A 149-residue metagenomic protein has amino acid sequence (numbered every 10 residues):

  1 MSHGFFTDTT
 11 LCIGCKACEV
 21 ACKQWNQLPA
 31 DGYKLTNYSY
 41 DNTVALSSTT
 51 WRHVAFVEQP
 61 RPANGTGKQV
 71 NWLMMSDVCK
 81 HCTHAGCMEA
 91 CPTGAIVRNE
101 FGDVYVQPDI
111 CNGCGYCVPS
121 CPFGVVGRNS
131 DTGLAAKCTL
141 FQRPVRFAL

Functional and structural regions predicted by a protein language model:
M1-L149: Non-ligating segments of multi-cofactor redox enzymes
